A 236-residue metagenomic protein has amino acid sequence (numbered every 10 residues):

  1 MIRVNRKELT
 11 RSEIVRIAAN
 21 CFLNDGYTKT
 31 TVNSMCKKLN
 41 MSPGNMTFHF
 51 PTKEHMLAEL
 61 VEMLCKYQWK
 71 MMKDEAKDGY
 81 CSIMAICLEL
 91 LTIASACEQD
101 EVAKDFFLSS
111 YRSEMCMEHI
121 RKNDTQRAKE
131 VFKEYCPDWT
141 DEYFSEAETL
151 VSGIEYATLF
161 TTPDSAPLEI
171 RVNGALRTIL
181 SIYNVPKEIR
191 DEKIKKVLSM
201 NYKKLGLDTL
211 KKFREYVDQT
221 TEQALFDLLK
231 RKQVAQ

Functional and structural regions predicted by a protein language model:
M1-V4, I17-N20, K29-T31, L39-N40 (+3 more regions): Short glycine/proline-centered loop/turn elements that form peptide/ligand docking sites
E13, C21-H55, E59: Helix-turn-helix
E13-N20, K38, H55-K77, L88 (+1 more regions): Alpha-helical structural segments
C65, K70-Y80, C97-K104, R112: Short N-terminal edge-element motif at the start of the domain
I83-L108, E114-R121: Helical hydrophobic small-molecule/effector-binding pocket
K104-S109, E188-E192: Short, hydrophobic secondary-structure boundary micro-motifs
S109-L159, A166-L180: Amphipathic alpha-helical packing segments from all-alpha helical-bundle domains
K129-K133, D164-Q236: C-terminal peripheral helix-coil segments that are non-catalytic and often amphipathic
